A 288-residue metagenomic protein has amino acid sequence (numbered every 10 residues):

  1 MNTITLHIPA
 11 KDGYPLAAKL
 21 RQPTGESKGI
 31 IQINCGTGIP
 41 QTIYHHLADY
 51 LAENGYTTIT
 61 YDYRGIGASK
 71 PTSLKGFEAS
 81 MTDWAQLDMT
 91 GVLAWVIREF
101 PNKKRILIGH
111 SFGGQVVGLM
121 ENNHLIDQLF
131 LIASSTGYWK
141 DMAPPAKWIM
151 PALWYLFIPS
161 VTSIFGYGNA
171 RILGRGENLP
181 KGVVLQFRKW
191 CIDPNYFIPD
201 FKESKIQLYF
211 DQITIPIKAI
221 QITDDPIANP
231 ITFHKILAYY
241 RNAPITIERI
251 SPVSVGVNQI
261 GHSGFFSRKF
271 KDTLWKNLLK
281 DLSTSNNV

Functional and structural regions predicted by a protein language model:
M1-Q22: N-terminal cap/lid segment of alpha/beta-hydrolase-fold proteins
C35-I39: Active-site glycine-rich loops that stabilize anionic/oxyanionic intermediates across multiple enzyme folds
Q41-L74: Conserved alpha/beta-hydrolase
E78-E99: Alpha/beta-hydrolase active-site loop
I108-P194: Alpha/beta-hydrolase-fold enzymes
I213, A219-Q221: Short beta-strand/loop motif that positions the catalytic acidic residue of the alpha/beta-hydrolase fold
A228-Y239: Short alpha-helix in the alpha/beta-hydrolase fold that links the catalytic acid
T246-V288: Catalytic active-site module of serine/aspartate enzymes centered on a nucleophile-bearing elbow/loop
